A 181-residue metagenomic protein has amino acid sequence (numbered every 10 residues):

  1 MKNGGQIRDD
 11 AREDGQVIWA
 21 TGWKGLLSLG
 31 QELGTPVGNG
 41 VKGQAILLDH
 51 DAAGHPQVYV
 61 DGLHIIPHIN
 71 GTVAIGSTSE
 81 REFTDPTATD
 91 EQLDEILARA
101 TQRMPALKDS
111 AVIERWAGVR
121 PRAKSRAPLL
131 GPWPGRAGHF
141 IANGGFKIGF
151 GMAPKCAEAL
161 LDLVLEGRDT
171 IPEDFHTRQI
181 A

Functional and structural regions predicted by a protein language model:
M1-G5, K108, R136-G138: A short helix-to-beta-strand connector/capping loop
M1-R12, Q16, A20: Helical element adjacent to the flavin cofactor pocket in flavoenzyme catalytic cores
Q6, G15-Q16, T89, I171 (+1 more regions): Poly-acidic low-complexity segments
Q6-I7, Q16, E95, R99 (+2 more regions): Alpha-helical elements of Rossmann-like donor-binding domains used by nucleotide-donor carbohydrate transfer enzymes
A20-G135: Active-site substrate-recognition segment that forms the wall of the catalytic cavity or substrate channel
S110-A181: C-terminal catalytic lobe of FAD-dependent flavoproteins
